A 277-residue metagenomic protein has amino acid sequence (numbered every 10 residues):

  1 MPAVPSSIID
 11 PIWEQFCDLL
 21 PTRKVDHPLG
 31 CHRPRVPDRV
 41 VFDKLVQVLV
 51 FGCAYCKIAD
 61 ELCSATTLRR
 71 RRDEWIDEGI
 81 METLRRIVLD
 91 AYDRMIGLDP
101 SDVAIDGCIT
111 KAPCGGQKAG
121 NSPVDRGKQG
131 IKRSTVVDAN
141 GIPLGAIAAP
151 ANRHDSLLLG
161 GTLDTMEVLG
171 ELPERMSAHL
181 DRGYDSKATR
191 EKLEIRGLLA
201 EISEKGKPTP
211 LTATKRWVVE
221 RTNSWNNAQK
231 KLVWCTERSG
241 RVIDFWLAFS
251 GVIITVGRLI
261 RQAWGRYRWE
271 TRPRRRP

Functional and structural regions predicted by a protein language model:
M1-P277: Short alpha-helical elements
